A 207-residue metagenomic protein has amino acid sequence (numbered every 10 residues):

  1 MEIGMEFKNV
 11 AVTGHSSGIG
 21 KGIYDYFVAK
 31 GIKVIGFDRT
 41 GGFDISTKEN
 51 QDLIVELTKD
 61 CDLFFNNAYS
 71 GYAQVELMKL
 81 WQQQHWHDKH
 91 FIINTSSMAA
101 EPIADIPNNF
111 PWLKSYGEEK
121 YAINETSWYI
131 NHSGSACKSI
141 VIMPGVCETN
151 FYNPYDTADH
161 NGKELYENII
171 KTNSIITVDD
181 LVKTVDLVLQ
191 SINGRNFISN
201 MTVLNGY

Functional and structural regions predicted by a protein language model:
M1-V12: Flexible N-terminal pre-Rossmann segment of NAD(P)-dependent oxidoreductases
V12-D25: N-terminal Rossmann NAD(P)H-binding glycine-rich loop of SDR-like oxidoreductase domains
T13, C61-S70, L77, F91-S97 (+1 more regions): Rossmann-fold scaffold of SDR-type NAD(P)-dependent oxidoreductases
V34-L53, S70: Adenosine-cofactor binding site in Rossmann-like domains, unifying the SAM/SAH pocket of S-adenosylmethionine-dependent
E49-D60, K79-Q82: Conserved amphipathic alpha-helix within the SDR
Y69, A73, W86, H90-S135 (+2 more regions): Catalytic loop of short-chain dehydrogenase/reductase
I130-E148, G194-M201: Conserved Rossmann-fold SDR core element
V141, D159-Y207: C-terminal helical subdomain
